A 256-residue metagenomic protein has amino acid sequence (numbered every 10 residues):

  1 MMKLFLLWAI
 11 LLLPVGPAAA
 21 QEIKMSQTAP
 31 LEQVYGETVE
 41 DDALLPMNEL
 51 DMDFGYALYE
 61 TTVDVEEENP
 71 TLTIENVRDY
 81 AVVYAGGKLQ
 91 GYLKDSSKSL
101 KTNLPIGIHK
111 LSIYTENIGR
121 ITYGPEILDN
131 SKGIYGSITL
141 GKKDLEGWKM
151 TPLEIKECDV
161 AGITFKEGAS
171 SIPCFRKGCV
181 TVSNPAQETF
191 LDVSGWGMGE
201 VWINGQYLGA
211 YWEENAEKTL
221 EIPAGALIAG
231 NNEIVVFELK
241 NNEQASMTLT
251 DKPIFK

Functional and structural regions predicted by a protein language model:
M1-F5, A20: Positively charged n-region of N-terminal signal peptides that target proteins for export
L4-P14: Sec-dependent N-terminal signal peptides
A19-L128, C158-I163, L239, I254-F255: Carbohydrate-binding surfaces of carbohydrate-active enzymes
L31, N117-I118, G197-E214, A226-K256: C-terminal functional regions that serve as terminal interaction/effector modules
N69-Y84, L111, V180-I203, Y211-W212 (+1 more regions): Aromatic-lined ligand-binding clefts that engage carbohydrates, nucleic acids, or primary amines
L104-G107, G225-A229: Surface-exposed, short loops/turns at beta-strand junctions within beta-sandwich domains
E116-E146, N241-K256: Glycine/proline-rich low-complexity spacer/linker segments in large multi-domain proteins
G141-T181: Compositionally biased low-complexity segments at domain edges in trafficked proteins and select soluble regulators
